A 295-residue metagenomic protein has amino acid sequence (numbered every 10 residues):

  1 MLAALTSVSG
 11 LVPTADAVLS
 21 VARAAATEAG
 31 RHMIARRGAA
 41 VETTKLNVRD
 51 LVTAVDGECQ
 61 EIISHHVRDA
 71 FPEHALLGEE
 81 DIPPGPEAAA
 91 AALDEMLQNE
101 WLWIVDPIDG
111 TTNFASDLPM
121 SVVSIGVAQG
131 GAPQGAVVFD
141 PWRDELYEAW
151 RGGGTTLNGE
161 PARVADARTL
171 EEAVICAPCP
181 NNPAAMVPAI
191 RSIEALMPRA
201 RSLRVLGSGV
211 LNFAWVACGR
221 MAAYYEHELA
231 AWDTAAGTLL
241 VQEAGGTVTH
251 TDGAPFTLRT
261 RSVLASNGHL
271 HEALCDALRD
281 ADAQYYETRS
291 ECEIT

Functional and structural regions predicted by a protein language model:
L2-I108, D276, Y285-T295: N-terminal subdomain of lithium-sensitive/metallo-dependent phosphomonoesterases centered on the IMPase/IPPase/PAP
A22, A26-A29, A136, T155 (+2 more regions): Small-residue (primarily alanine) positions within well-ordered alpha-helices, especially packing/interaction faces
A29, M33-R36, D56, V67 (+7 more regions): Residue-level signal for inorganic ion chemistry
T43-T44, R68, A90-M96, V138 (+3 more regions): Short secondary-structure boundary/capping segments
G57, E80, P107-G110, P141 (+4 more regions): Generic detector of well-ordered alpha-helical packing
I62, V122, A236-L239: Short amphipathic alpha-helical face segments that pack within enzyme cores and frequently flank/anchor catalytic
A92-N158, E171: DPxDG-like acidic metal-binding loop motif
R163-T295: An extended, acidic
